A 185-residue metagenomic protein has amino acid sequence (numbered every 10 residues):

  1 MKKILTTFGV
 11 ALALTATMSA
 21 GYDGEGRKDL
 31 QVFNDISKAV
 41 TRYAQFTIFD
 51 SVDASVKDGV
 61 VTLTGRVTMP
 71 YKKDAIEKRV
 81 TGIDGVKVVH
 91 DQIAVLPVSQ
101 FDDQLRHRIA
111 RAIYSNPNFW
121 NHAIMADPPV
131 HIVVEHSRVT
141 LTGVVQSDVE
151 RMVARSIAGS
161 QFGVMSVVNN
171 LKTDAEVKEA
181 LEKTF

Functional and structural regions predicted by a protein language model:
K2-V10, L14-F185: N-terminal targeting leaders
